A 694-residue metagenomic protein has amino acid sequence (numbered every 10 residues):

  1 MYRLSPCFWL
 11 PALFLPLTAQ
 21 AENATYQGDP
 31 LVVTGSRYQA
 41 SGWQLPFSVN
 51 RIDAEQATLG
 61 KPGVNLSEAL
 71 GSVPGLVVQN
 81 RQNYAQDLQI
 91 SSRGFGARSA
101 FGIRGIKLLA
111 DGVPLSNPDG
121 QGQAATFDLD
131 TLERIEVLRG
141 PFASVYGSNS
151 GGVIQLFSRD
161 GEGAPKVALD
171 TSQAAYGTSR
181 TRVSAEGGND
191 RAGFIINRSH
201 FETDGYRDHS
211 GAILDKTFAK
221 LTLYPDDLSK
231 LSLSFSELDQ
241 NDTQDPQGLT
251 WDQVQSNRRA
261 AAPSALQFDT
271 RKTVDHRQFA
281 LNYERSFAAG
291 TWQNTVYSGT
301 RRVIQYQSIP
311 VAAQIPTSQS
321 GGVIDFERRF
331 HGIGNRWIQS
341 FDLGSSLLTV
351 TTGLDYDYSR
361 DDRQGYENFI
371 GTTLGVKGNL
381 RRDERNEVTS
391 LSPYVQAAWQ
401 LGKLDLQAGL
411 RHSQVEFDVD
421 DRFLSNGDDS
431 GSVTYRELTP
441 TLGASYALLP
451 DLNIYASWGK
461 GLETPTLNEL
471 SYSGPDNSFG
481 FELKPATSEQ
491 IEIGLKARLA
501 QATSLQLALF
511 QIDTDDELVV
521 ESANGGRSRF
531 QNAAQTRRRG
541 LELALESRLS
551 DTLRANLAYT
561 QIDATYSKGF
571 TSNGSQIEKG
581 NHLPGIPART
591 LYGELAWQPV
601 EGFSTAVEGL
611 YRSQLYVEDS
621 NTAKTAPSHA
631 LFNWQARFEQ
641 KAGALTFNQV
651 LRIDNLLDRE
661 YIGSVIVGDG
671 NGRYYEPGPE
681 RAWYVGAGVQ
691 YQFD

Functional and structural regions predicted by a protein language model:
L66-A69, Q89-R93, I106-A110, G122-A125 (+3 more regions): N-terminal periplasmic accessory domains that precede and gate Gram-negative outer-membrane beta-barrel machines
A97, G105-I106, V113-R139, E482: Short acidic/polar hinge/loop motifs at secondary-structure boundaries that mediate gating or recognition
K166, Q173-E202, R207-D245, R271-S286 (+6 more regions): Transmembrane beta-barrel wall of Gram-negative outer-membrane proteins
K230-S236, K272-L424, T503-L509, R548 (+1 more regions): Face-selective signature of the C-terminal outer-membrane beta-barrel domain
N241-T243, Q247-R258, R360-E367, T373 (+9 more regions): Surface-exposed extracellular loop regions of Gram-negative outer-membrane beta-barrel proteins, predominantly
N282-F287, T291-I309, A447, N453-G459 (+3 more regions): Membrane-embedded beta-barrel scaffold of Gram-negative outer-membrane proteins
W337-S340, G344, V350, Q400-K403 (+5 more regions): Gram-negative outer-membrane beta-barrel transporters
D513, A555, G602, L610-E618 (+1 more regions): C-terminal beta-signal and adjacent terminal beta-strands/loops of Gram-negative outer-membrane beta-barrel proteins
